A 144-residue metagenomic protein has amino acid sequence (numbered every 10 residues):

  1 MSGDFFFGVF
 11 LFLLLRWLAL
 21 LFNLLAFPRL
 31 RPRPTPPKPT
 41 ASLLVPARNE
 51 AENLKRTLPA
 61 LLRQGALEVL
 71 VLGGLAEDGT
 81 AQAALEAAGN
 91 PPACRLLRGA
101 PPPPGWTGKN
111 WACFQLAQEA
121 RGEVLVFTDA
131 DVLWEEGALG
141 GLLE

Functional and structural regions predicted by a protein language model:
M1-P37: N-terminal membrane-anchoring/stem segments of glycan-assembly enzymes
T40-S42, E68: Cell-envelope/extracellular polymer assembly enzymes that use nucleotide-activated donors
V45-P59, L75: Active-site beta-to-alpha loop of glycosyltransferases that engages the nucleotide-sugar donor
P59-E68: Short, acidic, metal-binding catalytic loop of nucleotide-sugar glycosyltransferases
G73-A83, A100-P101, V132: A conserved acidic beta->alpha catalytic loop
D78-G79, D129-E144: Acidic donor-binding/catalytic loop of UDP-sugar-dependent glycosyltransferases, especially processive GT2
P102-W111: A short, glycine-/small-residue-rich helix N-cap motif at loop->alpha-helix starts within glycosyltransferase
C113, L125: Short aromatic/hydrophobic "clamp" motif used to bind/position activated sugar donors
